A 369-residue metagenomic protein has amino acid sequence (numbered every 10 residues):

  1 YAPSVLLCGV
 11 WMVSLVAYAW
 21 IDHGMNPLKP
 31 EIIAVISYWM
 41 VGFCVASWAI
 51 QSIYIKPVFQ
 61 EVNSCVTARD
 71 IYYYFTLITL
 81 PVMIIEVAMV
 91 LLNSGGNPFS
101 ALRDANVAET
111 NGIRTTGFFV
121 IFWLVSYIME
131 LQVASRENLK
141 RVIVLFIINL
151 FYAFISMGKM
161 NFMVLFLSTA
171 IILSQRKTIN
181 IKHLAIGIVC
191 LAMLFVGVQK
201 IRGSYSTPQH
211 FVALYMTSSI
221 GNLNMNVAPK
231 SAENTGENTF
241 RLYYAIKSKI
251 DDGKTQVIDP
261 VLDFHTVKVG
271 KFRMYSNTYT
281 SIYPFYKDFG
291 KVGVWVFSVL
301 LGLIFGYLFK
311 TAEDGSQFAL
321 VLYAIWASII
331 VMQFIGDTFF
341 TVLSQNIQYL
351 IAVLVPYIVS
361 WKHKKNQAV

Functional and structural regions predicted by a protein language model:
Y1-V144, I179, V189-V198, T311-V369: Membrane-anchoring hydrophobic segments
L7, S156-K159, V164, V261-I351: Membrane-water interface signatures at transmembrane helix termini and the short loops that connect adjacent helices
G24, N149-L150, S281-P284: Short, hydrophobic/aromatic alpha-helical segments in well-folded domains
I50-Q51, V164-R176, G302-G306, K310 (+1 more regions): Hydrophobic transmembrane alpha-helices
A101-E109, M193-G306: Small-residue-enriched transmembrane helix-hairpin modules in multi-pass membrane proteins
R136-H210: Hydrophobic alpha-helical segments of polytopic membrane proteins
